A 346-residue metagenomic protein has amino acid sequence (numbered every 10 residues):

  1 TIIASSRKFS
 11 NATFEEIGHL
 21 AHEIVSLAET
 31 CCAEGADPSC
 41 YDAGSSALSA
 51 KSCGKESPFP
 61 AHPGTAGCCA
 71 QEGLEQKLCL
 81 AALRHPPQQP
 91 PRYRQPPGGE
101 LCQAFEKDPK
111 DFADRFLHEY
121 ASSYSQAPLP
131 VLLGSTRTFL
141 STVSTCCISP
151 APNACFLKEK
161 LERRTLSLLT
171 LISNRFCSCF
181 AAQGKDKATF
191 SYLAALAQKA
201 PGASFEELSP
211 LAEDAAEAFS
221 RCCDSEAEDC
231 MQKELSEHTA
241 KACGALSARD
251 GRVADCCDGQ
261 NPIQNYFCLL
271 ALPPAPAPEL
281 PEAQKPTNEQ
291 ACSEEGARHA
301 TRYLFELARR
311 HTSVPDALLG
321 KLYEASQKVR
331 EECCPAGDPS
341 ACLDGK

Functional and structural regions predicted by a protein language model:
T1-K346: General marker for long, soluble alpha-helical cores
